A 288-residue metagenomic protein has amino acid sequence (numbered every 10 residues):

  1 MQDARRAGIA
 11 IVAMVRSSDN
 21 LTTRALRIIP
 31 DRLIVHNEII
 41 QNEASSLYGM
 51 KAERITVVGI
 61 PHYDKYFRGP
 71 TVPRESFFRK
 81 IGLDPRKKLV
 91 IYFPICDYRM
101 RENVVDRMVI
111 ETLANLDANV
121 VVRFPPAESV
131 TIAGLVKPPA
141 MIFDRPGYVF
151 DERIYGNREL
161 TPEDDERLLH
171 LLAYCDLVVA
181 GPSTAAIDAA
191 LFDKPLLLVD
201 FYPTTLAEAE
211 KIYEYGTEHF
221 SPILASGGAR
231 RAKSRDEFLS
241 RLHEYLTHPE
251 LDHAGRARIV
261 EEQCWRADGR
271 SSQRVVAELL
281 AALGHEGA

Functional and structural regions predicted by a protein language model:
M1-R68, C96-R99, E128-S129, R167 (+1 more regions): Active-site and donor-binding regions of nucleotide-sugar-utilizing enzymes
R6, A173-Y174, L191: Flexible glycine/serine/alanine-rich "lid" or loop that lines and gates the nucleotide-sugar donor pocket in diverse
I9-I11, V120, L196: Hydrophobic beta-strand scaffold residues
I28-P30, M50-A52, L177, T184-R266: Catalytic binding pocket for nucleotide-activated donors in carbohydrate/polymer assembly enzymes
Y63-R158, A232, C264-A267, S271: Conserved catalytic-core segment of nucleotide-activated headgroup transferases in glycan assembly
N157-D164, L169-S183: Acidic donor-binding loop of glycosyltransferase active sites
D268-A288: C-terminal alpha-helical cap of glycosyltransferases
